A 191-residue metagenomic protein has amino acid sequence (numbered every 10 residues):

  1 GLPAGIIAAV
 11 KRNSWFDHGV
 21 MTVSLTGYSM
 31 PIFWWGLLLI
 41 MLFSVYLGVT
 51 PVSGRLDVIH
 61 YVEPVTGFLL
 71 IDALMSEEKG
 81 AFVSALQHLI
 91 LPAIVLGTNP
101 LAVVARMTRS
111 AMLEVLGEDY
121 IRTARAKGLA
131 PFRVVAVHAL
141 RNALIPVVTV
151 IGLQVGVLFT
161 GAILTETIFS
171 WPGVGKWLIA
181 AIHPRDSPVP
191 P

Functional and structural regions predicted by a protein language model:
G1-F16, I32, V45, E63-P191: Alpha-helical transmembrane segments of integral membrane proteins, especially multi-pass inner/plasma-membrane
A8, L38-L39: Active-site-flanking alpha-helical
T22-S29, L38: Residue-level signal for discrete positions within transmembrane alpha-helices of multi-pass small-molecule
W35: Rossmann-like NAD(P)(H) cofactor-binding subdomain of soluble oxidoreductases
I40-S44: Small-residue-rich transmembrane alpha-helical segments that form helix-helix packing/gating elements in polytopic
G48: Post-Walker A helix-loop "phosphate-sensing" segment adjacent to the P-loop in P-loop NTPases
P51-G67: Juxtamembrane non-transmembrane "cap" segments at the membrane-aqueous interface of multi-pass membrane proteins
